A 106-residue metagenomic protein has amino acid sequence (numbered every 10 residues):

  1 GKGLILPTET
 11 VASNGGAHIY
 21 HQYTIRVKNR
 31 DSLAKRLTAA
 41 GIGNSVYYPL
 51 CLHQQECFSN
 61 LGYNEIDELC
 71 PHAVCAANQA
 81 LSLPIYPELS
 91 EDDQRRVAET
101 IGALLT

Functional and structural regions predicted by a protein language model:
G1-T106: PLP-dependent aminotransferase class I/II
